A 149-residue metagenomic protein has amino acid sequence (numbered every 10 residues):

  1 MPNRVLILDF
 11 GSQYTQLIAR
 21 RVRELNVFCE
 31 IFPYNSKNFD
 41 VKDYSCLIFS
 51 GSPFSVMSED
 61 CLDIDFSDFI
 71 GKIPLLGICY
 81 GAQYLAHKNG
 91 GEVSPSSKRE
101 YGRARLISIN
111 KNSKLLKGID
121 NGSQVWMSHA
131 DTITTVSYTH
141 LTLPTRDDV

Functional and structural regions predicted by a protein language model:
P2-I7, S12-I78, Q83, N89: Flexible gly/pro-rich beta->alpha loop and the following alpha-helix that scaffold active-site loops
I70-K72, S108, L143: Hydrophobic side chains in beta-strands
C79, H129, H140: Histidine-centered divalent metal-coordination motifs
Q83, H87-A130: A conserved active-site-flanking secondary-structure segment within enzyme catalytic domains
T139-T145: Conserved small/polar residues in nucleotide/adenosyl-binding loops
